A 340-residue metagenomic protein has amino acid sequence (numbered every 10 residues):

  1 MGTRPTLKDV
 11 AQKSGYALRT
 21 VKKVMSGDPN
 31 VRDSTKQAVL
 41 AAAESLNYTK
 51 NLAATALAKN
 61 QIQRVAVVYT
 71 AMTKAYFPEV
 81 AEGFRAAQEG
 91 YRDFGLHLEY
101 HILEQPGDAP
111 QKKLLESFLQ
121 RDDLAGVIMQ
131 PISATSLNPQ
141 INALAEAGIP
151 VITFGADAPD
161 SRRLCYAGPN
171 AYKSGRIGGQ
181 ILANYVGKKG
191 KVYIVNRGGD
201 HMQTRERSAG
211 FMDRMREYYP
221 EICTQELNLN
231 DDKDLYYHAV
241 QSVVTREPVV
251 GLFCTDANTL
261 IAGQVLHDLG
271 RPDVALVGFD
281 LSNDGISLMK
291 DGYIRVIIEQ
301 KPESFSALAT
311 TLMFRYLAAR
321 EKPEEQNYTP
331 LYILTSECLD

Functional and structural regions predicted by a protein language model:
M1-N60: N-terminal helix-turn-helix DNA-binding module of bacterial transcription factors
K50-K113: Amphipathic helical "hinge" segments at domain boundaries
Y76-R92, S174-G178, M202-I222, I261-V265 (+1 more regions): Short, solvent-exposed amphipathic alpha-helices that sit in or adjacent to ligand/effector-binding or catalytic
Q88-K112, K191-I194, M212-D234: Short beta-strand elements in bilobed, periplasmic/extracellular small-molecule ligand-binding domains
A125-A145, F211, Q225-I286: Hydrophobic alpha-helical
I132-K173, S282-K290, I294: Flexible loop/hinge segments that line or gate small-molecule binding clefts
Y166-V192, Y236-V240, S282-G285, Q300-A318: Hydrophobic alpha-helical segments within soluble ligand-binding/sensing domains
G199, R214-R216, K301-D340: Hinge/cleft segment of the Venus flytrap/periplasmic-binding protein
